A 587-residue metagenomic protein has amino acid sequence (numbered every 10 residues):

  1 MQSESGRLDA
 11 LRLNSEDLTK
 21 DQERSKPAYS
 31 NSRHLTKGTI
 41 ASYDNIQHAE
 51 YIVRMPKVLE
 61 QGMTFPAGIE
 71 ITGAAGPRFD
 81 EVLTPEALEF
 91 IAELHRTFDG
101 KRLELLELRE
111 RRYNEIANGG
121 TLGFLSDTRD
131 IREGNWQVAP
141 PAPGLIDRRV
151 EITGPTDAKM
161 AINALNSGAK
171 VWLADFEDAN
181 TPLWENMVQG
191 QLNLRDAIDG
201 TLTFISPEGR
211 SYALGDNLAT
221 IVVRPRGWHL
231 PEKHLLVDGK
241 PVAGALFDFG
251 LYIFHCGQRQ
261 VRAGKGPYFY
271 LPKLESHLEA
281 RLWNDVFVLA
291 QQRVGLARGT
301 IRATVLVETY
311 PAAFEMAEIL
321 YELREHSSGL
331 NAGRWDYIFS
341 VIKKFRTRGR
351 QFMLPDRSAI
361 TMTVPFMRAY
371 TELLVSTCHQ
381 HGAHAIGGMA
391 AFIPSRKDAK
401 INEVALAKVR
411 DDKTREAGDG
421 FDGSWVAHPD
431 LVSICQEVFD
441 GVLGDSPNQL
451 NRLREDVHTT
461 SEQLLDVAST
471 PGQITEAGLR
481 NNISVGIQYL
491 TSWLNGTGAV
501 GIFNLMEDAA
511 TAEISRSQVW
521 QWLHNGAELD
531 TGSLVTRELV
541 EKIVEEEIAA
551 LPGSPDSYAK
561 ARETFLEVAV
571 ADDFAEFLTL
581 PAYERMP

Functional and structural regions predicted by a protein language model:
M1, D21, I46-Q47, E60: Intrinsically disordered, low-complexity regions enriched in polar/acidic and amide residues
M1-L11, L18: Short, strongly patterned local motifs
Q2, S42, R54-P56, T64: The identity of the second residue at the extreme N-terminus of proteins
A10, K26, T39, Y43-R54: Short, positively charged and aromatic/hydrophobic N-terminal segments
S15-L18, Q22, S30, L35: Short hydrophobic targeting helices and cationic amphipathic motifs that mediate membrane/organellar targeting
P56-P587: Expand to "…catalyze enediolate/carbanion chemistry for C-C bond making/breaking, isomerization, decarboxylation
